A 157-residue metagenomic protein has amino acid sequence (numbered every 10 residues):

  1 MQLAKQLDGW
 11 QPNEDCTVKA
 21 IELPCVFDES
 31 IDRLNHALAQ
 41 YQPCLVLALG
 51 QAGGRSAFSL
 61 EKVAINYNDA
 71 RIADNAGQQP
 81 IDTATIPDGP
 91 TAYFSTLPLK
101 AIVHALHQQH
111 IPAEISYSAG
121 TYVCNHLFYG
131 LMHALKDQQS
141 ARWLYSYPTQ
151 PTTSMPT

Functional and structural regions predicted by a protein language model:
M1-A119, H133-D137: N-terminal catalytic or cofactor-binding beta/alpha core of small enzyme domains
S30-I31, C124-F128: Short, hydrophobic/amphipathic alpha-helical packing segments that form internal helix faces or helix-helix interfaces
G50, E114-H126, Y145-T149: Glycine-rich anion-binding loop/nest that anchors nucleotide
H126-T157: Active-site-adjacent mobile loop/cap segments within catalytic or ligand-binding domains
